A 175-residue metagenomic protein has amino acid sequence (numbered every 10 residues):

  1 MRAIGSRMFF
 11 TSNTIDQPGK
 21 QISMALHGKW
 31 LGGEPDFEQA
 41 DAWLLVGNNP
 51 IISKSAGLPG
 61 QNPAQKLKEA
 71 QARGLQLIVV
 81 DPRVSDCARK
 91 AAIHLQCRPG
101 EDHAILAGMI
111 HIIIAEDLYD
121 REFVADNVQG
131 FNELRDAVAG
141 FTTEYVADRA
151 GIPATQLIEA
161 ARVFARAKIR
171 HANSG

Functional and structural regions predicted by a protein language model:
M1-G175: Cofactor-pocket helix-loop regions in the catalytic cores of large enzyme subunits
